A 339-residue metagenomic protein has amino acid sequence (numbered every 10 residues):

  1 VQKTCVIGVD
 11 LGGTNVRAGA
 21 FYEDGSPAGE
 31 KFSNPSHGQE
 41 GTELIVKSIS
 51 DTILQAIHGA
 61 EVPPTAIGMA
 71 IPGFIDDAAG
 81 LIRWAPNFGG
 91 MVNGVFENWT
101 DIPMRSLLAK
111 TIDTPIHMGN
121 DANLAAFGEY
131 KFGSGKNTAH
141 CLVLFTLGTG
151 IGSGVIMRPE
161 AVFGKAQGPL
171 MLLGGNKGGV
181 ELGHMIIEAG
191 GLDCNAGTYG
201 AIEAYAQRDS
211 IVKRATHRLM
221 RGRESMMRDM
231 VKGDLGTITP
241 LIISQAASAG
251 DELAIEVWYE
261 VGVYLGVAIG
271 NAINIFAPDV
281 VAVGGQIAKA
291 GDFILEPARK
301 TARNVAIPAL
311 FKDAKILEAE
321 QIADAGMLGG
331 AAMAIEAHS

Functional and structural regions predicted by a protein language model:
V1-A66, I75-L81, F96, S106-I116 (+3 more regions): ATP-binding/phosphotransfer module of carbohydrate and carboxylate kinases, centering on a glycine-rich
V16-A20, I151-I156: Short beta-strand scaffold segments in enzyme catalytic cores
F21, F32-N34, F88, Q167-G168 (+1 more regions): Residue-level structural signal for beta-strand termini and adjacent loop
F88-T100: A short acidic, glycine-rich active-site loop that binds or catalyzes chemistry on phosphate/adenosine moieties
M118-N120: Short loop/edge segments at beta-strand edges and connector loops that shape dinucleotide/nucleotide cofactor-binding
